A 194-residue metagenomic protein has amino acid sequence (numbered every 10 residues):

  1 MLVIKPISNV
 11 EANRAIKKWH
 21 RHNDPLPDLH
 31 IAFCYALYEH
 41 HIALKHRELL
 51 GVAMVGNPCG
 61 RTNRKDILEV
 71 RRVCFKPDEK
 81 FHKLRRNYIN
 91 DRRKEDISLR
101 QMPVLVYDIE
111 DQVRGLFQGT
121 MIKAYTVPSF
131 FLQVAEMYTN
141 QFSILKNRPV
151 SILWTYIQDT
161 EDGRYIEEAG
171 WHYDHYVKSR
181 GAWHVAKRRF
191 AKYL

Functional and structural regions predicted by a protein language model:
M1-P27: Short amphipathic alpha-helix that is part of the acyltransferase structural core
D24-A36: A short helix-loop-beta-strand connector motif used in the catalytic cores of GNAT acetyltransferases and, in some
A36, L44-C59, E69: Conserved beta-strand in the GNAT
L37-I42, K192-L194: Active-site beta-strand termini and strand-to-loop segments that position acidic
I42-H46, K80-F81: Short, surface-exposed beta-strand/loop "edge" segments at domain boundaries and coil↔beta transitions
G56-A191: Acyl-donor binding region in acyl/amide transferases
